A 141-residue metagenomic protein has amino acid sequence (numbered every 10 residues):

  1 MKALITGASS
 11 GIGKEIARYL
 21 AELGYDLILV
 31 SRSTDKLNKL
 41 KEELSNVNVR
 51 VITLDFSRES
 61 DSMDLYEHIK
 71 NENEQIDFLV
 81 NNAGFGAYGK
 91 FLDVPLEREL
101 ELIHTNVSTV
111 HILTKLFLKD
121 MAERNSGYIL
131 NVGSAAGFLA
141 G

Functional and structural regions predicted by a protein language model:
S9-S10: Conserved glycine-rich cofactor-binding loop
L23-K39: Conserved glycine-rich Rossmann-like NAD(P)H-binding loop of the short-chain dehydrogenase/reductase
L44-S60: Rossmann-fold cofactor-recognition segment
N82-A87: Conserved NAD(P)H cofactor-binding loop of Rossmann-fold oxidoreductase domains
K90-L92, R98-I103: Substrate-binding pocket helix/loop in short-chain dehydrogenase/reductase
T114-K115: A short, exposed helix-loop element centered on a Lys and neighboring polar residues
S134: Residue(s) in the substrate-gating loop at a strand-loop-helix junction that position the organic substrate next
